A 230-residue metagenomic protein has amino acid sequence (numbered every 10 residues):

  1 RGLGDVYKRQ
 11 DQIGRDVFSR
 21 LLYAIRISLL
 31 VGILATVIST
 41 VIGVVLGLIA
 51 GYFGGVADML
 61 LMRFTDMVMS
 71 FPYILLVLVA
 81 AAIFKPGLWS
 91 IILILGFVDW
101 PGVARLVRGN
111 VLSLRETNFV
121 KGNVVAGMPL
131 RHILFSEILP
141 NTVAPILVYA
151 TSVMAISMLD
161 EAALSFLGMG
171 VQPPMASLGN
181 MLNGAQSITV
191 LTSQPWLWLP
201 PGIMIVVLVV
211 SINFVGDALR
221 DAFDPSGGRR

Functional and structural regions predicted by a protein language model:
R1-Y7: Short, small-residue-biased leader/transition segments that mark boundaries at the very start of proteins
Q10-R230: Alpha-helical transmembrane segments of integral membrane proteins, especially multi-pass inner/plasma-membrane
